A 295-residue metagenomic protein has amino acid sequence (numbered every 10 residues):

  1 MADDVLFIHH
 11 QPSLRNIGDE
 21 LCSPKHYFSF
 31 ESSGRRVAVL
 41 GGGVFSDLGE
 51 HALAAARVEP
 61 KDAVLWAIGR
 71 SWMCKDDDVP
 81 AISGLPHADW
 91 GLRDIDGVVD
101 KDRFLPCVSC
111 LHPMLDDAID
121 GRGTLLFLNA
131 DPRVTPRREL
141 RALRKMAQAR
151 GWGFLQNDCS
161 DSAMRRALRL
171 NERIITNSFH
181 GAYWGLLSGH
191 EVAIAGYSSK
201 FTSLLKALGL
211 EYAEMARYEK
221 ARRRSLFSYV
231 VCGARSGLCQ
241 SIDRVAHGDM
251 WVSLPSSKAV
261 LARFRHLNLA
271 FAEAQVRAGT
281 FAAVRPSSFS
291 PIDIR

Functional and structural regions predicted by a protein language model:
M1-R295: Active-site anion-handling motifs in enzyme catalytic cores
